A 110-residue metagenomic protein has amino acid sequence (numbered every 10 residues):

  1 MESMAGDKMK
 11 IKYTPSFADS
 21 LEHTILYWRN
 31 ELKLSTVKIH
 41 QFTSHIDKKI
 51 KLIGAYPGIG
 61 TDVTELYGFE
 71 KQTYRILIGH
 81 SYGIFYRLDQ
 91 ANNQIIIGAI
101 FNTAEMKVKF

Functional and structural regions predicted by a protein language model:
M1-D47: Arg/Lys-rich, positively charged N-terminal/basic patches that mediate binding to nucleic acids
E2-M4, Y74-F110: Enriched for short, Lys/Arg-rich terminal
Y27-N30, L52, N92: Conserved amphipathic alpha-helical interaction elements at protein-protein interfaces in regulatory, energy-coupling
W28, P57, F110: Short, flexible helix/strand-to-coil boundary loops that buttress conserved ligand/catalytic motifs in alpha/beta
L34, I39, T61-T64, G98: Solvent-exposed interaction patches of small proteins and small membrane subunits
K51-I76: A short, surface-exposed loop/turn module that caps and links secondary-structure elements
